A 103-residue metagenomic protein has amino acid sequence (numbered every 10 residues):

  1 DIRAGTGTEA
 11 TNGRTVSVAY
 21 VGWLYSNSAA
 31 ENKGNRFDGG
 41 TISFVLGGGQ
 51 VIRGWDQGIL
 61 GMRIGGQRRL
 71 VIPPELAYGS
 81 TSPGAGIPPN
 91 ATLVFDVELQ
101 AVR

Functional and structural regions predicted by a protein language model:
D1-R103: Cross-family detector of peptidyl-prolyl cis-trans isomerase
